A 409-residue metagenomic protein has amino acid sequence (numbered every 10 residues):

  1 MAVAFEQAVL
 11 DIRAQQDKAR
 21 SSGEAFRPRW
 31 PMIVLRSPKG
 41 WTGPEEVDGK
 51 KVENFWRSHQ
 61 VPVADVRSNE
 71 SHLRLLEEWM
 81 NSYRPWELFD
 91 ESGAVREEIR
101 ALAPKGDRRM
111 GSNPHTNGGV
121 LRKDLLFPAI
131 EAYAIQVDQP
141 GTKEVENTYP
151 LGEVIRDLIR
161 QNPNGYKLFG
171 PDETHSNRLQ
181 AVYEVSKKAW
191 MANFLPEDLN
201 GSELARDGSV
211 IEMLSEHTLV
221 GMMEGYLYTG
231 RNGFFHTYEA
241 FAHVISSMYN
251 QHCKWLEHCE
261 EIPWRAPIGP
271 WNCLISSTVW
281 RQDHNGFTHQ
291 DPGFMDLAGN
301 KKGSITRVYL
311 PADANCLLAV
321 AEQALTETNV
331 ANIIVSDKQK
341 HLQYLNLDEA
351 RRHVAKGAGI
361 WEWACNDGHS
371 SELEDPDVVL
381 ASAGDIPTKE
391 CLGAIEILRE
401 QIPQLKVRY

Functional and structural regions predicted by a protein language model:
M1-A14, R20, S176-L297, K302 (+3 more regions): Thiamine diphosphate
M1-S215, G225, P376-D377, G384-I386 (+3 more regions): Conserved acidic/glycine
G23-G40, P171-S176, F241, C273-V279 (+2 more regions): A glycine-rich phosphate-binding loop feature that marks nucleotide/adenosyl-phosphate handling sites
W30-M32, G165-K167, G208-S209, R231-F235 (+5 more regions): Structural motif
L35-S37, G170-D172, T237-E239, I275-S277 (+5 more regions): Active-site proximal loops enriched in glycine and acidic residues that flank catalytic Cys/His/Asp and coordinate
H115-T116, V120-A132, C259-A381, I386-P387: Active-site phosphate/pyrophosphate-binding segments
F235, Y344, T388-L392, E400-Q401 (+1 more regions): Extended hydrophobic-aromatic, low-complexity segments
